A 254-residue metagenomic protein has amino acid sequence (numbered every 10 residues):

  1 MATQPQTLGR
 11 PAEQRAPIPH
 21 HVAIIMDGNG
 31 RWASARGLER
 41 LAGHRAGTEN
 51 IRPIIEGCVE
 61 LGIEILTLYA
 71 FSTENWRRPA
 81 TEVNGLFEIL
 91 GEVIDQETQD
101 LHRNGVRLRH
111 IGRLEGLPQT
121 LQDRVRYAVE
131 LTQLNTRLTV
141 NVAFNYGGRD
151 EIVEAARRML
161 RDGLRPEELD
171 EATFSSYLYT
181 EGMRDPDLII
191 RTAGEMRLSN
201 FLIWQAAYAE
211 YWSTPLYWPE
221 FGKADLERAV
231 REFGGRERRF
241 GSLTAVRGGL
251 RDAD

Functional and structural regions predicted by a protein language model:
M1-D254: Flexible, compositionally biased loop and terminal segments
